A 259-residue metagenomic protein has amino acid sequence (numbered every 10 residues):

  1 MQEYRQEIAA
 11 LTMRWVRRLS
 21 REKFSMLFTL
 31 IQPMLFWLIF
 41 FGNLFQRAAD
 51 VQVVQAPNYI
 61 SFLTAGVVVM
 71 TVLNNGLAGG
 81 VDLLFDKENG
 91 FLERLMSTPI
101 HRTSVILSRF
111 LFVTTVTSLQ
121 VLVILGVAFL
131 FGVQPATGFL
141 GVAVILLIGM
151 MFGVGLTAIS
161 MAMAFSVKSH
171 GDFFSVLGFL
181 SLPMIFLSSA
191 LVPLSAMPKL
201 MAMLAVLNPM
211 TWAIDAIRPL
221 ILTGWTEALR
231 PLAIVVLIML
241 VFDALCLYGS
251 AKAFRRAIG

Functional and structural regions predicted by a protein language model:
M1-Q32: Aromatic- and glycine-rich beta-strand/loop motifs that create alpha-glucan
L19, N75-I100: Transmembrane helix boundary and interhelical loop/hinge segments in multi-pass membrane proteins
R21-R47, I60-N75, S118-L119, L180-F186 (+2 more regions): Hydrophobic alpha-helical transmembrane segments of multi-pass membrane transport/permease proteins
I39-R47, A164-T211: Transmembrane helix segments
V51-V54, S189-L245: Membrane-interfacial helix-loop-helix junctions in multi-pass membrane proteins
Q55-D82, M151-G153, A158: Hydrophobic alpha-helical transmembrane segments of membrane proteins
R102-G178, E227-A251: Alpha-helical transmembrane segments and their short interhelical loops
K252-G259: Short cytosolic juxtamembrane segments of multi-pass membrane proteins
